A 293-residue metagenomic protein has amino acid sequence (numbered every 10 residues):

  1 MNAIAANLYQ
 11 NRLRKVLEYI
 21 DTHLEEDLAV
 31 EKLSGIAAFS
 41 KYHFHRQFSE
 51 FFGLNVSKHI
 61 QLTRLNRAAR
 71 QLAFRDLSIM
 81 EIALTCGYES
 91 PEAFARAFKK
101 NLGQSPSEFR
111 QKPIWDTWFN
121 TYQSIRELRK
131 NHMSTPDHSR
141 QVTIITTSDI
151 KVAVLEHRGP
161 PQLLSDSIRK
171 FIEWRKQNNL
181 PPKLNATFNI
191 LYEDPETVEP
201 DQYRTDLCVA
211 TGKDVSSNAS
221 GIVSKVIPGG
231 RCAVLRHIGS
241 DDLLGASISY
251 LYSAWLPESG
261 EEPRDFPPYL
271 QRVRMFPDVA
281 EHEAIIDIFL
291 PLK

Functional and structural regions predicted by a protein language model:
N2-I4, L8-N55, H59, Q71-P91: DNA-binding recognition helix and immediately preceding turn/loop of helix-turn-helix/winged-helix domains
Q47-E50, L54, K58, L62 (+4 more regions): A solvent-exposed interaction/effector surface
